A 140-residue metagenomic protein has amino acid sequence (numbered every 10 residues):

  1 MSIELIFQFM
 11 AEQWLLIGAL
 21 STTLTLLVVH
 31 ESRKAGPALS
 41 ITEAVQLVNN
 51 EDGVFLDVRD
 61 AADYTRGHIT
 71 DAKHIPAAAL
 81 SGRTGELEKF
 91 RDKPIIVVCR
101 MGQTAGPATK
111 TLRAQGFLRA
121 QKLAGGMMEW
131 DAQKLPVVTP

Functional and structural regions predicted by a protein language model:
M1-T42, L47, G53, A61-P94 (+1 more regions): Rhodanese-like catalytic fold shared by cysteine-dependent sulfurtransferases and DSP/PTP-type phosphatases
L56: Active-site flanking residues adjacent to catalytic metal/cofactor-binding acidic residues
C99: Short cysteine clusters
